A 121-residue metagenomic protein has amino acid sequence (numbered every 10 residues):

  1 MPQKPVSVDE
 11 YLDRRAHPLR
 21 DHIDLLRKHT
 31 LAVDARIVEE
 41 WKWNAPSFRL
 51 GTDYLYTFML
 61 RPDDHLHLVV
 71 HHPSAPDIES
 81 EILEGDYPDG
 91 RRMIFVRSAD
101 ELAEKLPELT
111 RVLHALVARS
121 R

Functional and structural regions predicted by a protein language model:
M1-R121: Charge-dense, helix-prone N-terminal extensions
